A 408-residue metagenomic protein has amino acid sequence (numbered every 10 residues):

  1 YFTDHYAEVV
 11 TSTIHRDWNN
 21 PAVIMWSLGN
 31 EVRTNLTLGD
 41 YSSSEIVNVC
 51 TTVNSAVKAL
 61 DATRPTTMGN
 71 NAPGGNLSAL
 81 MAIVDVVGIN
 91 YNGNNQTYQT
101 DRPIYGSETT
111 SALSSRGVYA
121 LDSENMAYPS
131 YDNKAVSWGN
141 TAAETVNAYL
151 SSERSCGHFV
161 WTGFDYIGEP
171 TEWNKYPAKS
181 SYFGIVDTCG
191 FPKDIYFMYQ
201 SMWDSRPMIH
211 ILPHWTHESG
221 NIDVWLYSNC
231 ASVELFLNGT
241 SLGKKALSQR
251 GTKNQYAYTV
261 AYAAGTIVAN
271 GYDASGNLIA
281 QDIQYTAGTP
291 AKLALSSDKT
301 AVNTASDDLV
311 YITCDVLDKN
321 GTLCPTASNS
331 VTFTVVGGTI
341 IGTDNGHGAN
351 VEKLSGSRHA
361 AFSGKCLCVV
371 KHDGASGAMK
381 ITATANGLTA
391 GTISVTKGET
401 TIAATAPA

Functional and structural regions predicted by a protein language model:
Y1-Q249, Q255-L278: Extended substrate-binding grooves/exosites of carbohydrate-active enzymes
W215-G220, A301-V310: Short, solvent-exposed loop/linker segments at the N-terminal edge of repeated beta-sheet extracellular domains
V224-S228, N270-G271, D307-P325, V331 (+1 more regions): Beta-strand-rich structural segments
N229, L235-L242, Q281-I283, L309 (+1 more regions): Short flexible loop/turn segments that cap and initiate beta-strands
A246-L247, P290-L295, T334-N350, T401-A406: Short aromatic-acidic-glycine turn motif
Y256-Y262, S355-G374: Short, hydrophobic beta-strand segments
Y262-T266, D307-L309, S376-A378: Extracellular Ig-like/FN3 beta-sandwich strand-entry sites
G276-G288, T389-E399: Edge beta-strands of extracellular beta-sandwich domains
